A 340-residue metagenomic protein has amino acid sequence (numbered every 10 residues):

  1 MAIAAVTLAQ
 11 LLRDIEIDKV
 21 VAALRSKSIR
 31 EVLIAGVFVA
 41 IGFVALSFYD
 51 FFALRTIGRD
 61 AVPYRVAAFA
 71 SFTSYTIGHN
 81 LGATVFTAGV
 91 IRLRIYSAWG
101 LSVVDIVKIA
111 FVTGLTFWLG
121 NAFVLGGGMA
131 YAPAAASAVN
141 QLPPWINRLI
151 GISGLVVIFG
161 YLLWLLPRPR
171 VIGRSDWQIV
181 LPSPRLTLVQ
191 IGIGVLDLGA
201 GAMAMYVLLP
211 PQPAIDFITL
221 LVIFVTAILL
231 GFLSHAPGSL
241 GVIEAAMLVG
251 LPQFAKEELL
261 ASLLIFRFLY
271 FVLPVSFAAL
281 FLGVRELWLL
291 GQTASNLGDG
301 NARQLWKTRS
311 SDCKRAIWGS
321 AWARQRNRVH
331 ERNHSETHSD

Functional and structural regions predicted by a protein language model:
M1-F72, N121, A130-F232, F254-I265 (+1 more regions): Predominantly cytoplasmic-facing regulatory/coupling regions of multi-pass membrane proteins
A22-S26, R55, I91-A98, K108 (+2 more regions): Short amphipathic alpha-helical coupling elements at transmembrane boundaries
Y64-A68, G82, V90: Membrane-proximal soluble regions of multi-pass membrane proteins
T73-G82, I223-E244: Transmembrane alpha-helix interface/packing and boundary motifs in multi-pass membrane proteins, characterized by
Y75-T84, G114-G126: Mid-bilayer segments of alpha-helical transmembrane spans in multi-pass integral membrane proteins that mediate
T84-A98, G127, P237-P252: Re-entrant/interfacial helical elements at transmembrane boundaries that shape and gate the permeation pathway
Y96-D105, I223, E244-A261: Interfacial segments of multi-pass membrane proteins
K108-T113, S262-F266: Hydrophobic alpha-helical segments of secondary membrane carriers
